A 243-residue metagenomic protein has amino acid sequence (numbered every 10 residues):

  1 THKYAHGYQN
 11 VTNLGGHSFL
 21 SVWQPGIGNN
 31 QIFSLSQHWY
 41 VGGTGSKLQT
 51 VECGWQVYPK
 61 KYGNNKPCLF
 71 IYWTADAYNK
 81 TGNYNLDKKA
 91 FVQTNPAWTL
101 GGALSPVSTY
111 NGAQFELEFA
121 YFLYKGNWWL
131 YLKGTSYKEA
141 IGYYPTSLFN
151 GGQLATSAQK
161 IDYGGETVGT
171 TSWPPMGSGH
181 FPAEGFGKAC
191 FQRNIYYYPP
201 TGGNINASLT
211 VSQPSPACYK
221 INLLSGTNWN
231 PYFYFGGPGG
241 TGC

Functional and structural regions predicted by a protein language model:
T1-C243: Exposed, interaction-prone regions of secreted/extracellular proteins
